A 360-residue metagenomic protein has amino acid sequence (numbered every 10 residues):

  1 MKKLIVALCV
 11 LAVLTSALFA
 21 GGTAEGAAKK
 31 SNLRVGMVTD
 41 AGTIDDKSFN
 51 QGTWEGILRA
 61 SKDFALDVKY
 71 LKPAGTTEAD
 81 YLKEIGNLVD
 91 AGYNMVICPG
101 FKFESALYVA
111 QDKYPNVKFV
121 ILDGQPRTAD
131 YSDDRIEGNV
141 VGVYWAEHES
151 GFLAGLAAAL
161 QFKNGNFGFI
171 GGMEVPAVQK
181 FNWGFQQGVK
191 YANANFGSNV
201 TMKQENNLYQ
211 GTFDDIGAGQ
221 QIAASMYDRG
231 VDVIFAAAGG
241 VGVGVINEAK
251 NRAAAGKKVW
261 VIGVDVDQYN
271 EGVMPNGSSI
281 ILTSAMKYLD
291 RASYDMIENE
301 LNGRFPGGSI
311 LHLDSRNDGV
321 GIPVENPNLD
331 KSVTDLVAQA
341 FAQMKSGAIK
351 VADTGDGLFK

Functional and structural regions predicted by a protein language model:
M1-R34: Short, low-complexity disordered leader/linker segments with a strong preference for bacterial N-terminal type II
G21-K360: A residue-level marker of the well-folded mature domains of exported/periplasmic proteins
